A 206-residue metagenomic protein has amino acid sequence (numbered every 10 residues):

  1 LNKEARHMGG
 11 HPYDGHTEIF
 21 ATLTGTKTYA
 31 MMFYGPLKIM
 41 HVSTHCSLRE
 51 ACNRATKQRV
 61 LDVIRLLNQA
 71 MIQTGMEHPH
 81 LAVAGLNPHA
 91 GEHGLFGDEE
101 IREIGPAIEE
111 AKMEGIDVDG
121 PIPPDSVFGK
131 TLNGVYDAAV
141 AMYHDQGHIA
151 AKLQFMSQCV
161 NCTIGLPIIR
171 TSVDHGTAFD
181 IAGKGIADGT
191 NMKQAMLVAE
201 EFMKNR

Functional and structural regions predicted by a protein language model:
L1-E99, G105-R206: Anion-binding alpha/beta catalytic cores of soluble intermediary-metabolism enzymes, centered on
